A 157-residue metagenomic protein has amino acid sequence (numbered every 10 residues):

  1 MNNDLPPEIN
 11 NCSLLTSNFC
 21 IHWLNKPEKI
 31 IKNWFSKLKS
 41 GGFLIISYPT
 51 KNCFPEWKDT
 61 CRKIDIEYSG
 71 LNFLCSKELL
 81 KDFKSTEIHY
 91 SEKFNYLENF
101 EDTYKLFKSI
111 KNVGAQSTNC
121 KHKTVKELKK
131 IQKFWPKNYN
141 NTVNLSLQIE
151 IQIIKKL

Functional and structural regions predicted by a protein language model:
M1-D4, E150: Domain-scale detector for complete catalytic domains at protein termini or as standalone homologs
L5-L15: A short acidic, Gly/Pro-enriched loop at the edge of an enzyme's catalytic core that lines a small-molecule cofactor
I9, H89-L157: Conserved Class I S-adenosyl-L-methionine
S13-E28: A short SAM/SAH-binding and catalytic strip from SAM-dependent methyltransferases
E28-F43: A short glycine-rich, Lys/Arg-flanked "PGG" loop and its adjoining helix->strand segment in the class I
E28-K32, K63, Y104: Amphipathic, non-transmembrane alpha-helical secondary structure
G41-T103, Q116-K126: Conserved catalytic/acceptor-binding region of the Class I
